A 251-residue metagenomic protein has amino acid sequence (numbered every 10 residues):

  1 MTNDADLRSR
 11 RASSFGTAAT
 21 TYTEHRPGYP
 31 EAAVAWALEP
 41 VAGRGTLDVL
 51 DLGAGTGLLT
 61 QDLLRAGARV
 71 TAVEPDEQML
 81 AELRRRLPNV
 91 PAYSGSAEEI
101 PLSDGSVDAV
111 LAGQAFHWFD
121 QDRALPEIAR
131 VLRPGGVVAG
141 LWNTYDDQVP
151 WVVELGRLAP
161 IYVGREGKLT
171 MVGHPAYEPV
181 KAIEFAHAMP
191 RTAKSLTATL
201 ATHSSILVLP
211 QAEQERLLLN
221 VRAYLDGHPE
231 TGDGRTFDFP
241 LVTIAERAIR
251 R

Functional and structural regions predicted by a protein language model:
M1-G45: Conserved class I S-adenosyl-L-methionine
T17, T21-Y22, Y29, W36 (+8 more regions): Tryptophan-centric aromatic hotspots in well-structured domains and transmembrane helices
T46-L47, G105: Nucleotide donor/acceptor-binding cores
D48-L50, T56-E99: Class I SAM-dependent methyltransferase SAM/SAH-binding core
E98-A109: A short acidic, Gly/Pro-enriched loop at the edge of an enzyme's catalytic core that lines a small-molecule cofactor
D108-D122: A short SAM/SAH-binding and catalytic strip from SAM-dependent methyltransferases
R123-T192: Conserved catalytic/acceptor-binding region of the Class I
V172-R251: Conserved Class I S-adenosyl-L-methionine
